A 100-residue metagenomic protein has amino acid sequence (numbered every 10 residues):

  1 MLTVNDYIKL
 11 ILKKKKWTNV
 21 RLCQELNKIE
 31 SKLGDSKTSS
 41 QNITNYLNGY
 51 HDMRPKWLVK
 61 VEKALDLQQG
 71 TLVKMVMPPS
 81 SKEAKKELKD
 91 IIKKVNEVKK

Functional and structural regions predicted by a protein language model:
M1-E30: A short, Lys/Arg-rich alpha-helix, primarily the initiator
I8, L22-C23, I43-Y46, L72: Conserved hydrophobic/aromatic packing and binding residues within compact polymer-binding modules
K13, N27, N48, V59 (+1 more regions): Residue-level detection of the helix-turn-helix DNA-binding "recognition helix"
K13, Q24, G34, N45 (+1 more regions): Alpha-helical residues within the helix-turn-helix
T18, K28-Q41, Q68: Short, basic interhelical loop/turn and adjoining N-cap of the next helix at nucleic-acid- or acidic-partner-contacting
G34, Y50-R54, S80-K82: Short, solvent-exposed alpha-helical "recognition" segments
N42, N48-K63: Short, basic-rich loop-to-helix N-cap that marks the start of a DNA-contacting helix
K63, G70-K100: Short, charged recognition helix plus adjacent turn of helix-turn-helix-like nucleic-acid-binding domains
